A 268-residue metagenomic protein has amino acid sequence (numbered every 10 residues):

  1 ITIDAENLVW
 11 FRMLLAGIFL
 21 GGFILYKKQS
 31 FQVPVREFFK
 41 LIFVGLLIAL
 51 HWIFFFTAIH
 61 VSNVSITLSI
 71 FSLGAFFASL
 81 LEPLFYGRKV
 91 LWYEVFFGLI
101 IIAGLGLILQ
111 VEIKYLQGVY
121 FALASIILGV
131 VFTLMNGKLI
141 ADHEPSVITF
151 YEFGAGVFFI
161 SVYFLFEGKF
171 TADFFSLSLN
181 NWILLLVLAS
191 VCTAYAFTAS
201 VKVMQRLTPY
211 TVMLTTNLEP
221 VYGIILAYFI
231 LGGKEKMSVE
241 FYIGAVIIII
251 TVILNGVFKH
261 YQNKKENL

Functional and structural regions predicted by a protein language model:
I1-I3, G17-L20, A78-S79, Y115-A172 (+2 more regions): Transmembrane alpha-helical segments that form core, pore/gating elements of small-molecule transporters/exporters
I1-I3, H60, G106-Q117, L165-N180 (+2 more regions): Membrane-interface helix termini and inter-helical loops of multi-pass transporters
F11, L68-L73, N136-F158, T193-F229: Helix-helix packing/entry segments at the starts of transmembrane helices
M13, N181, N217-L268: C-terminal-most transmembrane helix of multi-pass membrane proteins
L14, G45, A49-I53, A75-L80 (+7 more regions): Hydrophobic/small/kink-forming positions within alpha-helical transmembrane segments of polytopic membrane proteins
L20, I42, V90-L109, I160 (+1 more regions): Hydrophobic transmembrane alpha-helices of multi-pass small-molecule transport proteins
I24, G74-F96, V221-Y242: C-terminal transmembrane-helix exit sites in multi-pass transporters
S30-F55, Y93-G98, Q117-S125, F174-Y195 (+1 more regions): Loop-to-transmembrane-helix transition segments
